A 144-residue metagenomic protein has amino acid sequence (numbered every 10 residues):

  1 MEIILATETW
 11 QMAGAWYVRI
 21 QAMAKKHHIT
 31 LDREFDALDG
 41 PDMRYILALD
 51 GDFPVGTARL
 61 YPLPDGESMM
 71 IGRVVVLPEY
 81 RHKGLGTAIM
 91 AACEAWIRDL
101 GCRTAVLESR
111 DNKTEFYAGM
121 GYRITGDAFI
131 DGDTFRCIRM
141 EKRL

Functional and structural regions predicted by a protein language model:
M1-E34, D39-G40, Y45-F53: Short amphipathic alpha-helix that is part of the acyltransferase structural core
R19, Y117, Y122: Conserved active-site tyrosine of GNAT-family acetyltransferases
L47, F53-P62, S68-V75: Conserved beta-strand in the GNAT
P62-G72, R81, D131-C137: A conserved beta-turn-beta hairpin within the catalytic core of GNAT-like acetyltransferases that forms part
V76, H82-A95: Conserved acetyl-CoA-binding loop-helix of GNAT-fold acetyltransferases
M90, I97-R110: Conserved GNAT acetyl-CoA-binding A-motif
E108, R123-R139: Conserved catalytic-core motifs of GNAT/GCN5-like acyltransferases
